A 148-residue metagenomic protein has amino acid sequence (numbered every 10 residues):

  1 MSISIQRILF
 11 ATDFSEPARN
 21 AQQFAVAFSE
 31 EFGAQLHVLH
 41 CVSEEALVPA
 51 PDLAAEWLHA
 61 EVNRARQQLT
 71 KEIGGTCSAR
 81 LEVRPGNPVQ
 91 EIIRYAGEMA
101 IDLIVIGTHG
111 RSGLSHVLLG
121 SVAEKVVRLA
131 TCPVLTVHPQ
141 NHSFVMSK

Functional and structural regions predicted by a protein language model:
M1-I3, F24, E31, I73-I104 (+1 more regions): Structural beta-alpha unit
S2-E56, Q140-H142: Small/aliphatic-rich secondary-structure junction motif
A21, V48-P51, I93-R94, V117-L118 (+1 more regions): Short, well-ordered secondary-structure micro-motifs
V26, Q67-K71, E124: Active-site phosphate/pyrophosphate- and oxyanion-stabilizing loops and adjacent acidic/basic residues in soluble
H37-L39, R80-R84, L135: General small-molecule cofactor/ligand-binding pocket signal
A55-Q67: A short acidic, glycine-rich active-site loop that binds or catalyzes chemistry on phosphate/adenosine moieties
Y95-V145: Gly/Ser-rich helix-loop-strand patches that form or flank binding pockets for ribonucleotide-derived cofactors
